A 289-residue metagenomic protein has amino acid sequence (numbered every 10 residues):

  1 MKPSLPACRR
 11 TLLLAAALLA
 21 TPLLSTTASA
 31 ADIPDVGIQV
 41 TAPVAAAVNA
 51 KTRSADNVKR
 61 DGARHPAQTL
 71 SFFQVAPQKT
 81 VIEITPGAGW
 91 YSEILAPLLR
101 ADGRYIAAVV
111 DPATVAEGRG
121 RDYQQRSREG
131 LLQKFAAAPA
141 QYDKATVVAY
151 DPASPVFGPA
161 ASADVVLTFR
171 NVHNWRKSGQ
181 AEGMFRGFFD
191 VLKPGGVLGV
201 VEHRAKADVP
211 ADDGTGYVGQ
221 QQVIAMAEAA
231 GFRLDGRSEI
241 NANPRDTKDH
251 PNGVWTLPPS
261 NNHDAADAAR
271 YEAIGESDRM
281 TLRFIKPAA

Functional and structural regions predicted by a protein language model:
P43-F72, A76: Class I SAM-dependent methyltransferase Rossmann-like catalytic core, especially the SAM/SAH-binding loop
Q78-G87: Conserved class I S-adenosyl-L-methionine
L99-R100, W175-R176, L192-K193: Helix-to-beta-strand junctions that scaffold the AdoMet/dcAdoMet cofactor pocket in Class I SAM-dependent enzymes
V156-V166: A short acidic, Gly/Pro-enriched loop at the edge of an enzyme's catalytic core that lines a small-molecule cofactor
A181-P194: A short glycine-rich, Lys/Arg-flanked "PGG" loop and its adjoining helix->strand segment in the class I
G195-R204: Conserved beta-strand signature within the Rossmann-like core of class I S-adenosyl-L-methionine
A211-R237: Conserved Class I S-adenosyl-L-methionine
T247-A289: Core SAM-dependent methyltransferase catalytic element
